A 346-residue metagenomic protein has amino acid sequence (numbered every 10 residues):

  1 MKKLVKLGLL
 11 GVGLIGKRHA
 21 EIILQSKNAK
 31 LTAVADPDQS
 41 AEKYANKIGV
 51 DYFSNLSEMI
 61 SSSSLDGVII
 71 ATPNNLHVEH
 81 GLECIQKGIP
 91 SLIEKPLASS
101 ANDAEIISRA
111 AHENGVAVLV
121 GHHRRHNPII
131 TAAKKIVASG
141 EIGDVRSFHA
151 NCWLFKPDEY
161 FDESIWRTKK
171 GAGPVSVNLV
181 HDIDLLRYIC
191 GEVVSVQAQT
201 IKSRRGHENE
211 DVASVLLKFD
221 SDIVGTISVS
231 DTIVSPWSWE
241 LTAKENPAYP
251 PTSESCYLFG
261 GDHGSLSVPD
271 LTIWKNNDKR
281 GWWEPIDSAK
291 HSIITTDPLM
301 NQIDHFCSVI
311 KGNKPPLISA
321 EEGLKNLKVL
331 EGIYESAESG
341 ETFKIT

Functional and structural regions predicted by a protein language model:
M1-I48: N-terminal Rossmann-like dinucleotide-binding module
M1-L4, G67-I70, V268-P269, H305-T346: C-terminal helix-rich "cap/oligomerization" subdomain common to oxidoreductases
H19, P37, I48-A110: Beta-loop-alpha module in the N-terminal Rossmann-like domain of NAD(P)-dependent dehydrogenases, especially those
S54, I93, V118-V120, H149 (+2 more regions): Hydrophobic residues in well-ordered beta-strands that form the structural core
I106-R124, G143-H149: Rossmann-fold dehydrogenase core element
R124-E208, A213-L217, G340: Predominantly a Rossmann-like dinucleotide-binding segment in NAD(P)-dependent oxidoreductases
G206-E210, D220-N301: NAD(P)-dinucleotide binding in Rossmann-like oxidoreductases
